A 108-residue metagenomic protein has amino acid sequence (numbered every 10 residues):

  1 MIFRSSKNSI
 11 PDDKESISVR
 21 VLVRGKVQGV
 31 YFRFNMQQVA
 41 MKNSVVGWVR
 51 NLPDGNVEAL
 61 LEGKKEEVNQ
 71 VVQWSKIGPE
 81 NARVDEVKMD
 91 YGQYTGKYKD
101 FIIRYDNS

Functional and structural regions predicted by a protein language model:
M1-S108: Intrinsically disordered, low-complexity, mixed-charge
